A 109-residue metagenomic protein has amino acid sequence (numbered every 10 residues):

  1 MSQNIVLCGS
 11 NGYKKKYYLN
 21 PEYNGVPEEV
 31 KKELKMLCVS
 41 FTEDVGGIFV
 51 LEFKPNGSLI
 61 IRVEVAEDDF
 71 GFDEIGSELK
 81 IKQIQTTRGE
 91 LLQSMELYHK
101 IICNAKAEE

Functional and structural regions predicted by a protein language model:
M1-D44: Negatively charged, low-complexity tracts enriched in Asp/Glu with abundant Ser/Thr
M1-N4, N104-E109: Short acidic DE-rich linear segments
T42-H99: Amphipathic protein-protein interaction modules
